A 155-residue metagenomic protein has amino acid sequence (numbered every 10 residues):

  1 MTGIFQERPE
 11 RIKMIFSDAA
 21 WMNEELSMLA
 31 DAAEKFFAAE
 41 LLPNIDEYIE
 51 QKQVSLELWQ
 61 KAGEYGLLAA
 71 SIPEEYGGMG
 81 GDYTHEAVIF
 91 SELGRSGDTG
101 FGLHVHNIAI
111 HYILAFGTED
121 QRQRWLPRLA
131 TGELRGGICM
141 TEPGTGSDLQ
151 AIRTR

Functional and structural regions predicted by a protein language model:
M1-E25: Intrinsic disorder at enzyme termini
G3, M14, E34-K35, D46: Short non-domain terminal segments
Q6, S17, F37-A38, G102 (+1 more regions): Compositionally biased, low-structure terminal segments
P9, E40-L41: Prokaryotic Sec-type signal peptides and long signal-anchor helices with extended Leu/Ile/Val-rich h-regions
D18-A19, E34-F36, P73, H85: A broad "ordered helical/assembly scaffold" signature
E25-A39: A non-catalytic, amphipathic alpha-helix used as a structural packing/dimerization or gating element in enzyme scaffolds
S27-M28, L41-R155: Glycine-rich flavin
